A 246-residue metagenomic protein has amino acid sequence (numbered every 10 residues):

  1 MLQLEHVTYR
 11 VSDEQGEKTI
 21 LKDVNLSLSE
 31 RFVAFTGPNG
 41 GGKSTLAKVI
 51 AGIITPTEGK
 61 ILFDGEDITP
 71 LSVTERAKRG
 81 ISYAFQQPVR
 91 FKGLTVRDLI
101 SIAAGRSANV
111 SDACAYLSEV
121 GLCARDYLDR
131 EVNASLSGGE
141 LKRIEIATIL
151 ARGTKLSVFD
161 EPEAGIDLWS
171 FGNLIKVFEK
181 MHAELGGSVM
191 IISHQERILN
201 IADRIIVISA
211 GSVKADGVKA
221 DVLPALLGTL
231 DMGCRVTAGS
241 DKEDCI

Functional and structural regions predicted by a protein language model:
L2, T19-D23: Conserved structural motif at the start of ABC-family nucleotide-binding domains
T36-N39: The feature captures the beta-strand-to-loop junction immediately N-terminal to the Walker
A51: Helix-to-loop junction immediately C-terminal to a conserved catalytic motif
G59-E66, D112: Conserved ABC transporter NBD signature motif
D67-S82, L226: ABC ATPase NBD coupling module
Q87, G93-N109: Q-loop/switch helix immediately C-terminal to the Walker
E161-P162, W169: Walker B catalytic motif
